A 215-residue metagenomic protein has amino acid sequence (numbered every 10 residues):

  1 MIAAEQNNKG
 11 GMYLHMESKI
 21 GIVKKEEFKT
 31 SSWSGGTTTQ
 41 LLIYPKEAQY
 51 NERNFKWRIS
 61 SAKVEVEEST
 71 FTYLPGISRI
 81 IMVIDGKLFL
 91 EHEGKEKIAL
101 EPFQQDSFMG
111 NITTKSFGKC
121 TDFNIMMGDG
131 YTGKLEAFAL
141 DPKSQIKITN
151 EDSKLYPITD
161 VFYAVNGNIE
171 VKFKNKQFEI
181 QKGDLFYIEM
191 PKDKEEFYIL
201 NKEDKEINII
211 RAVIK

Functional and structural regions predicted by a protein language model:
M1-K215: Jelly-roll (double-stranded beta-helix
